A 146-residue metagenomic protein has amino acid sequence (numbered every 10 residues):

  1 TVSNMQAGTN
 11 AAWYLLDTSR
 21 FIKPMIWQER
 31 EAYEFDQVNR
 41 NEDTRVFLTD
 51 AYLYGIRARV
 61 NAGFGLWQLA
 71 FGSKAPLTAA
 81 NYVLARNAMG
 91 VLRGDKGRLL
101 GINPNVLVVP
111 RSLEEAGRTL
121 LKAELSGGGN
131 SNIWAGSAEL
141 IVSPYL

Functional and structural regions predicted by a protein language model:
T1-L146: Sequence/fold signature of self-assembling virion shell proteins
